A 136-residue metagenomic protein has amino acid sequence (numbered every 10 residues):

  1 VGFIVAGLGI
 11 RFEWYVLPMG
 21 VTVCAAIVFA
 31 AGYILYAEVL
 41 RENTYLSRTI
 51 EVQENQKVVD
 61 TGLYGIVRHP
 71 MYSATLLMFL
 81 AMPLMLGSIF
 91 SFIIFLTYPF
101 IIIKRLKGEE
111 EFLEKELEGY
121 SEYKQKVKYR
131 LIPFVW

Functional and structural regions predicted by a protein language model:
V1-T61, S73-W136: Membrane-anchoring alpha-helices and their flanking helix-loop junctions
I66, P70-A74: A generic "structured core" feature
